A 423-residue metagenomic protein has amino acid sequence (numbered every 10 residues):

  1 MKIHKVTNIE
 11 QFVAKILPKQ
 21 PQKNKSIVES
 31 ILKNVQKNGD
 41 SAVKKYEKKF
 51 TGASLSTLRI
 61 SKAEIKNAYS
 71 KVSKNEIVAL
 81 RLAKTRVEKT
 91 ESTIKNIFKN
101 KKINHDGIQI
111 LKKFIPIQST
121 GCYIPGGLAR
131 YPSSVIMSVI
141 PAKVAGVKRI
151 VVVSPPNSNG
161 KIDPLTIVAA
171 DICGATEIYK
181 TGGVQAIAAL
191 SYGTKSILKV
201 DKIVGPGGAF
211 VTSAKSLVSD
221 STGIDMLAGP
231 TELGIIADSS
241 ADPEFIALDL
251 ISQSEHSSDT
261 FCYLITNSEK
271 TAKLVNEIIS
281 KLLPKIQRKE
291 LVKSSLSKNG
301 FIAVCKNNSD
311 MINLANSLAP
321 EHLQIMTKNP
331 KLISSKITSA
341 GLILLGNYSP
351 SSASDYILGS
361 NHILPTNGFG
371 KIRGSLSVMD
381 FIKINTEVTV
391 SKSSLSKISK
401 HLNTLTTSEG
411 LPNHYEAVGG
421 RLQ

Functional and structural regions predicted by a protein language model:
M1-N8, E177-G182, I302-N307: Short acidic-hydrophobic, aromatic-tinged amphipathic segments that line or gate anion-handling sites
M1-Q118: N-terminal Rossmann-like NAD(P)+-binding subdomain of aldehyde/semialdehyde dehydrogenases
I103-V168: Conserved small-residue-rich beta-alpha loop and adjacent elements that most often cradle the phosphate/pyrophosphate
K148-N157, C262-S268, V275: Short internal beta-strands
G174-S252, H256-F261: Conserved NAD(P)+-binding/catalytic subdomain of aldehyde/semialdehyde dehydrogenases
A247, H256, L264-A340: A glycine- and small/hydrophobic-rich beta-loop-beta segment that serves as a flexible "lid/hinge" or phosphate-binding
N316-Q423: C-terminal core of ALDH-fold dehydrogenases
